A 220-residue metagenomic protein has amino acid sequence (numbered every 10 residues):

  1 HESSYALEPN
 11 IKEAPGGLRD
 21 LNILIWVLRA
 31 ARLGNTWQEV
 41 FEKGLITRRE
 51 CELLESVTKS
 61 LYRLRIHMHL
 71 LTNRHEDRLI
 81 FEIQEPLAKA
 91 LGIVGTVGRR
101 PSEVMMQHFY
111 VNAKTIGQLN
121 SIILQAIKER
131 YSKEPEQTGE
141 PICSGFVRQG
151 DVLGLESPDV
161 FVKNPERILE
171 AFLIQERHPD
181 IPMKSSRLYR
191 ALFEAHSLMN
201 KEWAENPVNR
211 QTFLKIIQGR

Functional and structural regions predicted by a protein language model:
H1-R220: Non-catalytic interface/linker regions that flank or bridge core catalytic/transmembrane domains
